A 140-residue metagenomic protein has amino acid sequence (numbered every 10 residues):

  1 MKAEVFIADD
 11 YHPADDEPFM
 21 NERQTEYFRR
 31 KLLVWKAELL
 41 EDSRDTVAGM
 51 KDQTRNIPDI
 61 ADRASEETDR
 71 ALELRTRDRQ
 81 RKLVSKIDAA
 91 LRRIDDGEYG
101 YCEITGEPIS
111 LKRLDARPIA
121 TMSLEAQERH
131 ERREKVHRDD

Functional and structural regions predicted by a protein language model:
M1-D96, R133-E134, D139-D140: Interaction interfaces in information-processing and related assembly proteins
Y27, I104, P118: Amphipathic alpha-helical recognition patches that constitute DNA-binding helices
L32, G106, Q127: Cys/His-coordinated zinc-binding microdomains
R81, Y99, A120: Residues immediately within or flanking Cys/His clusters that coordinate Zn2+ in small zinc-binding modules
C102-T105, S123: Short cysteine-rich clusters marking metal-coordination/redox-active sites
I109-S110, E131: Short functional micro-motifs and their immediate structural scaffolds
K112-A116: Short Cys/His-rich "knuckle" micro-motifs
P118-Q127: Cysteine-rich micro-motifs
